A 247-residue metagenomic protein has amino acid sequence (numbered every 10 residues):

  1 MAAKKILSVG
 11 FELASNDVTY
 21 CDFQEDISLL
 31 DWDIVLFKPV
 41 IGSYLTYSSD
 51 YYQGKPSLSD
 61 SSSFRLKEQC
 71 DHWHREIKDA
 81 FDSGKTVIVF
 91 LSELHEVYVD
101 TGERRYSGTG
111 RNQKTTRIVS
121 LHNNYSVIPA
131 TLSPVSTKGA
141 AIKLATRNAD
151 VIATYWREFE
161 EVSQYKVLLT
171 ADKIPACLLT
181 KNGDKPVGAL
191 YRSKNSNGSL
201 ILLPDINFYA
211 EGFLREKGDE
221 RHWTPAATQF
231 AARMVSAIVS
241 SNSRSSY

Functional and structural regions predicted by a protein language model:
M1-A2, D26-I27, Y191-R192, Y247: Short boundary motifs at domain starts and secondary-structure transition points
A2, V89-G198: An acidic, glycine-rich "communication" segment
A2-T109: Helical hinge/lid and interdomain linker segments adjacent to catalytic or ligand-binding clefts that mediate domain
I6, L36, D60-S61, T86 (+2 more regions): Extracellular ligand-binding/catalytic regions of CAZymes and related secreted enzymes and adhesion modules
G10, P39, T180, P204-D205: Pocket-edge structural micro-motifs
S15-C21, D79-V87, G110-A130, A232-S245: Structural alpha-beta junctions
S15-N16, K185, F208-E211: Short, surface-exposed beta-strand/loop "edge" segments at domain boundaries and coil↔beta transitions
D60-K78, Q113-N123, E220-Q229: Glycine-rich, flexible loop segments associated with nucleotide phosphate handling
